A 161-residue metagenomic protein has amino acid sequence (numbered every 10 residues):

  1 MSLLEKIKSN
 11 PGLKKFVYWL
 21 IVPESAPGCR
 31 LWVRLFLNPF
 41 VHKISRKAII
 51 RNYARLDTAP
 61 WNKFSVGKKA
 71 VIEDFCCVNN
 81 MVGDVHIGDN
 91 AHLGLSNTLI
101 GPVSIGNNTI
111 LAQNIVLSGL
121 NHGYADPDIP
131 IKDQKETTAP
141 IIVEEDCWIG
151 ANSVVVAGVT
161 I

Functional and structural regions predicted by a protein language model:
M1-V41: Membrane-proximal basic amphipathic "stem/tether" segments
N52-V155, V159: Flexible, glycine/small-residue-enriched loop-and-beta-strand segment within the central core of proteins
